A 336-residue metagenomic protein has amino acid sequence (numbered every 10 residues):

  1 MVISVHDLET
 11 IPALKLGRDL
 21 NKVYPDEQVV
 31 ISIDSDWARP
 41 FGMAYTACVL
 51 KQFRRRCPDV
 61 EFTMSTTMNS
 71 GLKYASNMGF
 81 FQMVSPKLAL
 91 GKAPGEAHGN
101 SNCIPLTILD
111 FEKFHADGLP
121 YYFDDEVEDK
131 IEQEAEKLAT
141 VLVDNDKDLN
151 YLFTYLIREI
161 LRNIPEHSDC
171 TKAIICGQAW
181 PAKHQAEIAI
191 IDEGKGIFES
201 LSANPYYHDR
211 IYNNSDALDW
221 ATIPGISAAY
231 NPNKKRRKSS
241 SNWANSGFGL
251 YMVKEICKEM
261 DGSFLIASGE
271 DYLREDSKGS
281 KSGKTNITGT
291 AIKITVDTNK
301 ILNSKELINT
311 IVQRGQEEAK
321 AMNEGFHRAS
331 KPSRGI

Functional and structural regions predicted by a protein language model:
M1-K22, P205-S215, D219-I336: Flexible, glycine-/charge-rich segments associated with ATP-binding catalytic modules
D7-A13, A38-M43, F123-I131, L149-F153 (+2 more regions): Phosphate/oxyanion-binding active-site loops and adjacent basic polyanion-contact surfaces
L8-P86: Amphipathic alpha-helical interaction surfaces in cytosolic regulatory modules
W37, Q133-R158, S239-S241: Conserved short strand/loop->alpha-helix "switch" segment adjacent to the catalytic nucleotide/phosphoryl-transfer site
V49, M78, K147-A182, L250-E259: Conserved ATP-binding N-box helix of the HATPase_c
F80-N100: A glycine-rich helix N-cap at a beta->alpha junction
I104-D144, P205-N231, V253-E255: Helix-loop-beta hinge of the Bergerat
L161-N204, G279: ATP-lid-like helix-loop hinge signature
